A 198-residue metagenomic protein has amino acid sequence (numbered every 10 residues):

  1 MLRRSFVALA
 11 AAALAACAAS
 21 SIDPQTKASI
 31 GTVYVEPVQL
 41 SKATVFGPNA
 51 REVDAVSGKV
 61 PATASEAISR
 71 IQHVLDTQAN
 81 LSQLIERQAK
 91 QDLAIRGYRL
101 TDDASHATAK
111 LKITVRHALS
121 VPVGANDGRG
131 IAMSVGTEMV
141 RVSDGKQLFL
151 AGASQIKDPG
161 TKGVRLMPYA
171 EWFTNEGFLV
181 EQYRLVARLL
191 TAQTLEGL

Functional and structural regions predicted by a protein language model:
L2-C17: N-terminal export leaders
C17-A28, I95-L100, S105, S143-L198: C-terminal/domain-edge helix-coil "capping" segments
C17-E86, L195-L198: A structural "domain/chain start" motif
A18-S21, R96, A104-L150: Surface-exposed short loop/turn segments
V33-V35, L93, L100, L111-I113 (+2 more regions): Hydrophobic beta-strand residues in large extracellular and virion-surface proteins
P37-A43, T114-S120, S154: Generic short beta-strand segments
I71-N80, V123, W172-E181: Second-shell loop/turn segments in exported
Q83-T101: A structural motif corresponding to the C-terminal end of an alpha-helix and its immediate exit/capping segment
